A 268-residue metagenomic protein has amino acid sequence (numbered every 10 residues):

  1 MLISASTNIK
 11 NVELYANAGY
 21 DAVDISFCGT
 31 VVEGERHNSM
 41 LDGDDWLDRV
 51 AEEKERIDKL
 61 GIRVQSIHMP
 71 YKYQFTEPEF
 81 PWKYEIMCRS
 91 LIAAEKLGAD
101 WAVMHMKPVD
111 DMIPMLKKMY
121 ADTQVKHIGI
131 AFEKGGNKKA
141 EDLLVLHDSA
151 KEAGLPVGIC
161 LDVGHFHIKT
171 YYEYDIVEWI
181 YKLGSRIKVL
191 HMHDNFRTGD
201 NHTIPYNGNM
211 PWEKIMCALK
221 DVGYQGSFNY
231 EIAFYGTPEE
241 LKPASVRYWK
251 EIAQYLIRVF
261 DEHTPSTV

Functional and structural regions predicted by a protein language model:
M1-D21, F27-G29, E52-K54, D58-L60 (+4 more regions): Histidine-acidic metal/acid-base catalytic patches
V23-C28, R63-M69, A102-V103: Short, well-structured secondary-structure segments
S26-K54: Glycine-rich, proline-tolerant flexible connector loops at the mouths of alpha/beta enzymes
D42-R49, P78-C88: Glycine-rich anion/phosphate-binding loops
D44-M69, M119-H127, W212-I215: Alpha-helix-loop-beta-strand connector modules within alpha/beta enzyme cores
P81-W101, M119-T123: An active-site-proximal structural segment forming one wall of the substrate-binding cleft that immediately precedes
A94-D110, A131: Active-site groove signature of glycoside hydrolases
A131-G136, L161: Aromatic-lined carbohydrate-recognition surfaces of secreted/lumenal glycan-active proteins
